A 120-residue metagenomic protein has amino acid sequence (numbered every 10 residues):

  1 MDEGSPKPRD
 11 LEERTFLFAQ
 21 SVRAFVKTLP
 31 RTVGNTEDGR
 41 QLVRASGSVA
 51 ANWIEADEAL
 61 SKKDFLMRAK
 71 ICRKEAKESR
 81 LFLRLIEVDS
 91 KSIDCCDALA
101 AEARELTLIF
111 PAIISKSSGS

Functional and structural regions predicted by a protein language model:
M1-S120: Amphipathic alpha-helical assembly/interaction segments
